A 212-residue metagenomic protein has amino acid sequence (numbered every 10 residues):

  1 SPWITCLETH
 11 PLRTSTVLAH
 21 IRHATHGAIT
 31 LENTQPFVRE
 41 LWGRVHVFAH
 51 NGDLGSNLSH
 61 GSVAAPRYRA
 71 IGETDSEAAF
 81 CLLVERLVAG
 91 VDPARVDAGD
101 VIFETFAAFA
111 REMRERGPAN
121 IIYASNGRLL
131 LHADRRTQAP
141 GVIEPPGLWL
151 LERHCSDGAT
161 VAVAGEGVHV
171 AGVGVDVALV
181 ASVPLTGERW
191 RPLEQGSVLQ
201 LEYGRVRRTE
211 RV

Functional and structural regions predicted by a protein language model:
S1-H50, L54-V212: Conserved short alpha-helical segments that host acidic/polar catalytic motifs at enzyme active sites
